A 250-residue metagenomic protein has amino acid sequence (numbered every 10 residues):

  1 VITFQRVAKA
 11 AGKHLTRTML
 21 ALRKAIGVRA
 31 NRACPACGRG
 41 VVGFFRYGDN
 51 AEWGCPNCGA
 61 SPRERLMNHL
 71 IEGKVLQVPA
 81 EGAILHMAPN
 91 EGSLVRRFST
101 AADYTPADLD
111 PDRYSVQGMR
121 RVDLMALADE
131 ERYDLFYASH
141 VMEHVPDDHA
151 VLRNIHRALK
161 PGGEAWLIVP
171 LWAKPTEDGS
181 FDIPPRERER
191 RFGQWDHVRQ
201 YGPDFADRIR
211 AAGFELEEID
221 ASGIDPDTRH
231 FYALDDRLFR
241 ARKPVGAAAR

Functional and structural regions predicted by a protein language model:
I2-E131, L135, D220, D225-R250: Conserved N-terminal segment of class I S-adenosyl-L-methionine
L20-R32, P146-K160, E164-A249: S-adenosyl-L-methionine-dependent methyltransferase catalytic module, highlighting the catalytic core
L109, A138, P170-W172: An acidic- and aromatic-residue-enriched active-site/binding cleft used to recognize and process polar
D123-L124, V141, H197: Residues marking the start of alpha-helices
A126, E143, A173: Active-site micro-motifs of SAM-dependent methyltransferase domains
A128, H140, G213: Conserved functional loop/turn residues at catalytic and ligand-binding sites
L135-V141: A short beta-strand submotif of the Rossmann-like class I SAM-dependent methyltransferase core that lines
